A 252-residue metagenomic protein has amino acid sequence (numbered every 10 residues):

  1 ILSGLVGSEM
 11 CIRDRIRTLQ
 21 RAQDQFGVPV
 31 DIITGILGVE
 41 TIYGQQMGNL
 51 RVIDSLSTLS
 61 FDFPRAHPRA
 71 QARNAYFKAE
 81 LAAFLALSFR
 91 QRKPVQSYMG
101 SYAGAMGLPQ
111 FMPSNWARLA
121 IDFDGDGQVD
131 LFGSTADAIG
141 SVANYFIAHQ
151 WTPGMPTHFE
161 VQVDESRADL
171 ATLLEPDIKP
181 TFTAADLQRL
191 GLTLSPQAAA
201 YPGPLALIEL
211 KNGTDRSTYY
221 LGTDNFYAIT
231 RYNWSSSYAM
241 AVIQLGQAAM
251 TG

Functional and structural regions predicted by a protein language model:
I1-G7, C11-I12: Single conserved hydrophobic/aromatic residue that forms the stacking wall/gate of nucleotide- or nucleobase-binding
D14, Q25-T34, G38, A79 (+1 more regions): Extracytoplasmic
P29-G44, F84-L85, V142-N144: Short, functionally critical alpha-helical segments immediately adjacent to catalytic or ligand/cofactor-binding
T41-R51, D62-H67, R90-Q96, Q110 (+2 more regions): Secretory-pathway/luminal and periplasmic proteins that interact with or process carbohydrate-rich
I53-P64, M106-I121, V142: Substrate-binding/active-site groove segments that recognize and process beta-1,4-linked N-acetyl-hexosamine
D62-A105, P109-Q110: Phosphate/pyrophosphate-binding betaalpha-module
D122-L131: Acidic, glycine-anchored loop motifs typical of Ca2+
V161-G252: C-terminal soluble interaction/assembly domains
